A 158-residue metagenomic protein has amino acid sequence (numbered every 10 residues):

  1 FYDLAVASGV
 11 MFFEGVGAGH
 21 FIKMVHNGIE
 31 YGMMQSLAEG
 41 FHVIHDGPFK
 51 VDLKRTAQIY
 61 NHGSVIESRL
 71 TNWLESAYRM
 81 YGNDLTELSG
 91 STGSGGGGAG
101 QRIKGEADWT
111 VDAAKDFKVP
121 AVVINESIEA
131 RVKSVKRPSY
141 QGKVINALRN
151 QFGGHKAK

Functional and structural regions predicted by a protein language model:
F1-V10, M34, V43: Structural/interface elements that position substrates and couple domains in central-metabolism enzymes
Y2-L4, G15, N150, G154-K158: ATP-dependent carboxylate/acyl-activation modules
A18-H155: Helical "substrate-binding/catalytic lid" subdomain of Rossmann-like NAD(P)-dependent dehydrogenases/reductases
